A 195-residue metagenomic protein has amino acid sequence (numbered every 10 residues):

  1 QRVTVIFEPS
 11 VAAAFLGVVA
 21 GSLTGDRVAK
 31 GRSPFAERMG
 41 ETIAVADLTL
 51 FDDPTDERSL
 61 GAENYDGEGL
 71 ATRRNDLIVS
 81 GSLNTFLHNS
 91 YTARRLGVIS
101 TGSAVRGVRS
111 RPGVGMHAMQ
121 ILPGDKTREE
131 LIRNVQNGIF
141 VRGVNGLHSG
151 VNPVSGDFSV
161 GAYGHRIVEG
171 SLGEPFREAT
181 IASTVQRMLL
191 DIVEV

Functional and structural regions predicted by a protein language model:
Q1-V195: N-terminal small-residue-enriched
